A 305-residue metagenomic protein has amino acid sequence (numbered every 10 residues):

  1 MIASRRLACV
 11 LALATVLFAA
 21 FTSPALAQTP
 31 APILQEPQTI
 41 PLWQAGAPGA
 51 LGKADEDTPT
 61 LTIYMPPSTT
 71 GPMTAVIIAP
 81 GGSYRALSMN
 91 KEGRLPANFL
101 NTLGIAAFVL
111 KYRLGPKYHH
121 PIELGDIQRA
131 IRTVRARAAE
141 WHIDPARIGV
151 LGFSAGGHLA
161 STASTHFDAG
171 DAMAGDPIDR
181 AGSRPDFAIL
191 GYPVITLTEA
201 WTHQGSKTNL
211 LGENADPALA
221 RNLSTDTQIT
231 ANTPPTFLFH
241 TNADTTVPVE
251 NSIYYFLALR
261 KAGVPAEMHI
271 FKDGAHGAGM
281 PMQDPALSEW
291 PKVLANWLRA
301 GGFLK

Functional and structural regions predicted by a protein language model:
V10-T22: Bacterial N-terminal signal peptides
T29-T70: N-terminal cap/lid segment of alpha/beta-hydrolase-fold proteins
Y64, F239, V249-K305: C-terminal catalytic histidine-bearing segment of alpha/beta-hydrolase fold enzymes
P72-G81: Short beta-strand element of the alpha/beta-hydrolase
P80-R85, N242: Active-site glycine-rich loops that stabilize anionic/oxyanionic intermediates across multiple enzyme folds
S88-N90, R94-L95, F108-P145, M282-E289: Catalytic nucleophile-loop/oxyanion-hole region of alpha/beta-hydrolase and closely related hydrolase-like folds
R129-S206, A220, T225: Primarily recognizes the serine-hydrolase "nucleophile elbow" in alpha/beta-hydrolase and SGNH/GDSL folds
L238-H240, D244: Short beta-strand/loop motif that positions the catalytic acidic residue of the alpha/beta-hydrolase fold
